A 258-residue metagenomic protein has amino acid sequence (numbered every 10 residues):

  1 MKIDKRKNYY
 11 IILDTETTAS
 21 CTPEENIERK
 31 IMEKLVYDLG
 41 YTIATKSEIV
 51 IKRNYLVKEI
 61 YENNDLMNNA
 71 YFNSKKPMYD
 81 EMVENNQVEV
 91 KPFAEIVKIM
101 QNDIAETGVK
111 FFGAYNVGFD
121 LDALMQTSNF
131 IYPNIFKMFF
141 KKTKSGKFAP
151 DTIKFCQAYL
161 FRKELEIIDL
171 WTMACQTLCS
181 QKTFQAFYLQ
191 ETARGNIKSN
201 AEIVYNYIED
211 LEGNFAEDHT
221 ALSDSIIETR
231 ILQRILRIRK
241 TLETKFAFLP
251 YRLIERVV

Functional and structural regions predicted by a protein language model:
K2-M125: Conserved non-catalytic scaffold segment of RNase H-like nuclease domains
T15-A19, T172, I227: Short, glycine/acidic-enriched loop or turn micro-motifs at the edges of active sites
S20-T22, C175, R230: Conserved protein kinase catalytic core
Y61-E62, L66-V83, A158, K163-S223: Active-site-proximal helix-loop-helix substrate-binding element of RNase H-like nuclease domains
K110-V117, D122-A123, T183-V258: Acidic, Mg2+-coordinating catalytic module of metal-dependent nucleases/exonucleases that use a two-metal-ion mechanism
F119-L165: Substrate-recognition/cap helix-loop segment adjacent to the acidic, metal-dependent catalytic center of Asp-based
S128-Y132, L178, Q233-K240: Hydrophobic/aromatic-lined pockets within catalytic cores
